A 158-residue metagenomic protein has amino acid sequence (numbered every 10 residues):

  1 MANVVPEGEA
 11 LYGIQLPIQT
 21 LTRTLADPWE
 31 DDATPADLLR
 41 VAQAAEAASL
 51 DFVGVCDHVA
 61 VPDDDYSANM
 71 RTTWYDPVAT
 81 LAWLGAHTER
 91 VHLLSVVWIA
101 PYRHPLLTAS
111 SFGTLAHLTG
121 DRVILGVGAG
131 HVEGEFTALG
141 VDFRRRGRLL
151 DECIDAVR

Functional and structural regions predicted by a protein language model:
M1-H87: N-terminal beta1-alpha1-beta2 module of alpha/beta enzyme domains
E7-D31, P101-R158: Flexible, glycine-rich active-site loops centered on histidine and acidic residues that chelate a metal or position
S49, E89, T119-D121: Active-site-proximal glycine-rich helix-loop-beta segment
S49, S67, S95, S110-S111: Generic serine detector
V53, L93, V123-L125: Hydrophobic residues within beta-strands of alpha/beta enzymes
D57, S95-V97, V127-H131: Glycine-rich, histidine-containing beta strand-loop boundary motifs that form or position
S67-W74, W98-R103, D142-F143: Glycine-rich "substrate-gating" loop/helix at the edge of Rossmann-like oxidoreductase active sites
T88-V96: Conserved catalytic cysteine-centered active-site region of acyl-thioester-dependent Claisen-condensing enzymes
